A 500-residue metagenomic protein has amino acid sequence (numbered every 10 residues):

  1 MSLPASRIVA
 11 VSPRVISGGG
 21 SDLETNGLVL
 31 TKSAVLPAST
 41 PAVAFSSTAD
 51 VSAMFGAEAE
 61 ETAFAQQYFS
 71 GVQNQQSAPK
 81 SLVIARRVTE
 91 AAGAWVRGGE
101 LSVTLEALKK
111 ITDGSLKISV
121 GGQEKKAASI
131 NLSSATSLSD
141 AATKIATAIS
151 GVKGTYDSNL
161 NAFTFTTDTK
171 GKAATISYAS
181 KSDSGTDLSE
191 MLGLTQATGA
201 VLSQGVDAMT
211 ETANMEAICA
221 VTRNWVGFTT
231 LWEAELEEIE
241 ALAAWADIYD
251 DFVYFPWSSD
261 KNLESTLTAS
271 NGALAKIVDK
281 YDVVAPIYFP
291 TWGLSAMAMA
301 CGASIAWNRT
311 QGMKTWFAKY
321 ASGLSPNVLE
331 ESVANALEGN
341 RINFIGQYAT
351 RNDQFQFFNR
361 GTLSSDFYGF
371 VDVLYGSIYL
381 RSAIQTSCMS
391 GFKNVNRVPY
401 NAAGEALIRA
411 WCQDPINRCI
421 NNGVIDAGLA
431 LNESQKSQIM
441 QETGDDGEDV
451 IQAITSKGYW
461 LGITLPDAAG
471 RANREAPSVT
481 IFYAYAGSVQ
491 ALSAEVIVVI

Functional and structural regions predicted by a protein language model:
M1-N26, S33-L294, A430-K436: Polar low-complexity, Ser/Thr/Gly/Ala/Asp/Asn-rich disordered segments used for subunit assembly and tip/surface
M1-T62, S70-P79, R360-I500: Structured, hydrophobic secondary-structure cores that serve as assembly/anchoring elements
Q73, T143, T147, C219-R397 (+2 more regions): A glycine- and small-residue-enriched flexible loop/hinge signal that marks low-structured segments
K153-T155, I345-Y348, T480: Short, surface-exposed charged micro-motifs
T186-G205, V328-A336, A349, D353 (+2 more regions): Hydrophobic transmembrane alpha-helix bundles
G193, R341, G423-V424: Short glycine-centered helix-capping/turn motifs at secondary-structure transition points
